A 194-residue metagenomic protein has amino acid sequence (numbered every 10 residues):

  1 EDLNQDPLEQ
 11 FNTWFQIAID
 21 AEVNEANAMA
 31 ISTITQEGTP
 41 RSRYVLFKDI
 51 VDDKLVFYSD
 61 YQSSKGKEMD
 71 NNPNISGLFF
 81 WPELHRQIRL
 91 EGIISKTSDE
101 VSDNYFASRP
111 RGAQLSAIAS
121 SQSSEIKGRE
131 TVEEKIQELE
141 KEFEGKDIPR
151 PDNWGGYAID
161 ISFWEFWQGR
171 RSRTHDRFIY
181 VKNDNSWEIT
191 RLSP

Functional and structural regions predicted by a protein language model:
E1-P194: Binding-site signature for planar aromatic cofactors or substrates
